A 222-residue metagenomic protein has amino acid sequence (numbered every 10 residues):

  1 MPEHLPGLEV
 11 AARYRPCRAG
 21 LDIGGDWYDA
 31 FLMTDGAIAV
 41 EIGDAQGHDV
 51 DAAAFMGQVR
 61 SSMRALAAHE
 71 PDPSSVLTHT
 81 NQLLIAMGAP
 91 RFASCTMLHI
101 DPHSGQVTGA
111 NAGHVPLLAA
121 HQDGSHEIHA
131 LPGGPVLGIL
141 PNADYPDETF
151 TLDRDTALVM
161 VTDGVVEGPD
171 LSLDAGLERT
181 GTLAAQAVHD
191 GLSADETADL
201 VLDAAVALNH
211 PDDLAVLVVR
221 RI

Functional and structural regions predicted by a protein language model:
M1-V159, D199-D203, L208-I222: … and, occasionally, acidic/histidine-rich disordered N-termini of signaling adaptors
H48, E167-G168: Short beta-strands and strand-coil junctions in structured, solvent-facing domains, enriched
F55-G57, L173-G176: Short, glycine/charged-enriched secondary-structure capping and boundary segments
P71, G191-L192: PAS/GAF/H-NOX family sensory domains and closely associated sensor/linker modules
A119-H121, P169-L173: Cytochrome P450 core scaffold surrounding the K-helix E-X-X-R motif and the conserved "meander" helix-loop region
D153, A175-V188: Divalent-cation-assisted or electrostatically stabilized phosphate/pyrophosphate-binding catalytic cores
